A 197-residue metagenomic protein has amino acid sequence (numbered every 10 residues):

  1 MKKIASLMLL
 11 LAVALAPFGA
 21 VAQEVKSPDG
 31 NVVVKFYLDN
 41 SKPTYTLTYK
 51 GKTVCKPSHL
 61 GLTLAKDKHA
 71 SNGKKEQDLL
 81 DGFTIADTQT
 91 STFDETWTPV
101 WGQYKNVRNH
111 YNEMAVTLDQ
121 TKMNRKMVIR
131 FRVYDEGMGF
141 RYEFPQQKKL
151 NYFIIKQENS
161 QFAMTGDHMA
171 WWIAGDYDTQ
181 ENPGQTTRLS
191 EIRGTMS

Functional and structural regions predicted by a protein language model:
M1-I4: Positively charged n-region of N-terminal signal peptides that target proteins for export
M8-A16: Bacterial N-terminal signal peptides
F18-A22: Sec/Tat signal peptide C-region and signal peptidase I cleavage site
E24-S197: N-terminal accessory beta-strand-rich subdomains and adjacent acidic, glycine-rich linkers that precede catalytic cores
